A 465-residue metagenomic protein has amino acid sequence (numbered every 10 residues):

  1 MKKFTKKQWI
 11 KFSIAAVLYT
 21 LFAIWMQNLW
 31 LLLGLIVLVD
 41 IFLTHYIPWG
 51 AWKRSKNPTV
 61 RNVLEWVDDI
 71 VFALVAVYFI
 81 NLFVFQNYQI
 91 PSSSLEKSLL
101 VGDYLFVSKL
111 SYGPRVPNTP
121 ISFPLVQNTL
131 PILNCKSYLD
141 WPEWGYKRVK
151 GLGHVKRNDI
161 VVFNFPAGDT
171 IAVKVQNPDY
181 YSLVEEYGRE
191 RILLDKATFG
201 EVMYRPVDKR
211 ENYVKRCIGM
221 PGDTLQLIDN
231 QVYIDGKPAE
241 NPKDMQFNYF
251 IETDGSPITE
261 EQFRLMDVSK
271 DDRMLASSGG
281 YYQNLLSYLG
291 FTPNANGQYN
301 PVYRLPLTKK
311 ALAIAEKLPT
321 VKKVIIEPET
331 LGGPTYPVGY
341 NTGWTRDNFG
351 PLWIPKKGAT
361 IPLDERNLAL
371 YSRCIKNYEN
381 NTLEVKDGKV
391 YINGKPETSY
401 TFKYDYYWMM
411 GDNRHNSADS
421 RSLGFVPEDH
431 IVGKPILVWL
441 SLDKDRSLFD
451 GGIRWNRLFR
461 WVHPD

Functional and structural regions predicted by a protein language model:
M1-D465: Extended hydrophobic leader/signal-anchor segments used for secretion and membrane insertion
